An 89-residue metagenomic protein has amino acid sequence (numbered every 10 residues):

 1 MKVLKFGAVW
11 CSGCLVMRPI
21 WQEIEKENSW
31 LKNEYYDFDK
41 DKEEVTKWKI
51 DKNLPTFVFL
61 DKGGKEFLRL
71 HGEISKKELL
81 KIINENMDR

Functional and structural regions predicted by a protein language model:
M1, E27-W30, I50: Short glycine/proline-enriched coil/turn segments at helix->beta-strand junctions
M1-E25: Local sequence-structure signature of Cys/Sec-based thiol-disulfide redox active-site neighborhoods
F6, S29-E43: Thiol-based oxidoreductase modules, predominantly thioredoxin-like and allied folds used for disulfide exchange
S12, K40-E43, I74: Short alpha-helical
P19, E23-K26, T46-K47, K81-E85: Replace "anionic and nucleotidyl ligands
W48-V58: Structural micro-motif
F59-R89: Non-catalytic, surface beta->alpha helical segment in thiol-disulfide oxidoreductase systems
